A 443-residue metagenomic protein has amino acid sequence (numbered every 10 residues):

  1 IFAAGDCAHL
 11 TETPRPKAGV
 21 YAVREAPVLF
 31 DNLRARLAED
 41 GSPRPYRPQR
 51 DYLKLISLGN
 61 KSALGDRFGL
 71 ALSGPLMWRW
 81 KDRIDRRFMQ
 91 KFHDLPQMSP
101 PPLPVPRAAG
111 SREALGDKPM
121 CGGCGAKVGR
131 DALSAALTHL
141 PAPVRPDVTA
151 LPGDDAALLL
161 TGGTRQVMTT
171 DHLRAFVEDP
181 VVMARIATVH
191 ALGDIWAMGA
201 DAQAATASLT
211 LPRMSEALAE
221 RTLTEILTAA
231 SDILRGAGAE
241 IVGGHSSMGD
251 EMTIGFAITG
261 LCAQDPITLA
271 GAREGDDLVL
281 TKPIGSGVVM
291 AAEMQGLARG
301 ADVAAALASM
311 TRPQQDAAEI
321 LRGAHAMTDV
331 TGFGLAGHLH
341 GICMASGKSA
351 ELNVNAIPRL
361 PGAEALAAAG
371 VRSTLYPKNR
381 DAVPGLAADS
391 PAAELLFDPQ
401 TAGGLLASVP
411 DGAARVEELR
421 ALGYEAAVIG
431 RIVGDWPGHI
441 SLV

Functional and structural regions predicted by a protein language model:
I1-F2, A63-L64, G69, A157-L159: FAD-binding beta-loop-beta segment adjacent to the flavin cofactor pocket
A4-L58: A conserved FAD-binding loop/helix module that cradles the flavin
A8-H9, N60-A63, I357, G412-A414: Short Gly/Pro-enriched loop/turn and capping motifs at secondary-structure junctions
R15-G19, L70-L72, Q295-G296: Short glycine-enriched, charge-decorated loop/helix-capping segments at active-site entrances that position
A18-P27, I56-R67, E220-L227, A345: Short, electropositive alpha-helical surface patch
N60-G110: C-terminal auxiliary extensions adjacent to catalytic cores
V105-V443: Helix-biased detector of long, well-ordered alpha-helical tracts
